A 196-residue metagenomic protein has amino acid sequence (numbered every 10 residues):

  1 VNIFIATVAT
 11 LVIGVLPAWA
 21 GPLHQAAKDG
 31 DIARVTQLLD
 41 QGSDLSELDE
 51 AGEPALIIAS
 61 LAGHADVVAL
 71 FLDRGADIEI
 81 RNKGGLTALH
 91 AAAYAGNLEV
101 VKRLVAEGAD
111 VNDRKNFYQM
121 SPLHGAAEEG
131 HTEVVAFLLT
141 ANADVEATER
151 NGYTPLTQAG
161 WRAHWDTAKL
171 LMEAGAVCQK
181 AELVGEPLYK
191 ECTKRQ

Functional and structural regions predicted by a protein language model:
A6-V15: Bacterial N-terminal signal peptides
W19-P54, I58: N-terminal segments that cap or nucleate solenoid repeat domains
Q25-G30, I58-H64, A91-N97, G125-H131 (+2 more regions): Ankyrin repeat A-helix N-terminal signature
D31-L39, H64-L72, N97-V105, H131-L139 (+1 more regions): Ankyrin repeat structural motif
D49, N82, K115-N116, E149 (+1 more regions): Ankyrin repeat boundary/linker residues
G52, G85, Y118-Q119, G152 (+1 more regions): Start-of-repeat signature of ankyrin repeats
V177-Q196: Terminal, low-structured helical/coil segments at or just beyond the last alpha-helical repeat
